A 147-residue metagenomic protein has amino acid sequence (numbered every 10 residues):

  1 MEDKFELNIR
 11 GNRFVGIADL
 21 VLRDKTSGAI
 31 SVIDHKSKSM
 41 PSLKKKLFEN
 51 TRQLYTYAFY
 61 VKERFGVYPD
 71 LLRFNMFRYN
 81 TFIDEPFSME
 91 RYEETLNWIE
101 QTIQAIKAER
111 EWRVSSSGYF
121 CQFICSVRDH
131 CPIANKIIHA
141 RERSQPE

Functional and structural regions predicted by a protein language model:
M1-M40, V67-L71: Catalytic cores of nuclease domains that cleave nucleic-acid phosphodiester backbones
R10, K44-L47, F59-E147: Metal-dependent nuclease catalytic regions and adjoining charged, substrate-binding loops involved in nucleic-acid end
F14-V15, F48-T51: Short, amphipathic alpha-helical segments
R52-Y60: Short amphipathic alpha-helical face segments that pack within enzyme cores and frequently flank/anchor catalytic
